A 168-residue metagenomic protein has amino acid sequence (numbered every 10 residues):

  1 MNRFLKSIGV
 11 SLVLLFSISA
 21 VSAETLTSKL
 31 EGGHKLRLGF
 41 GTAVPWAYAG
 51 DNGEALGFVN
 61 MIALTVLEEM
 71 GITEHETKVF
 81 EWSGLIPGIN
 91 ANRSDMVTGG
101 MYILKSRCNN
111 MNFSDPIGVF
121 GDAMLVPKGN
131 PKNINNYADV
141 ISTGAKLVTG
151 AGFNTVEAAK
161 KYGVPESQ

Functional and structural regions predicted by a protein language model:
M1-G9: Bacterial N-terminal signal peptides that target proteins for export
G9-S17: Bacterial N-terminal signal peptides
S17, G32, G71, R107 (+2 more regions): Short, structurally constrained coil/turn elements that cap an alpha-helix or connect an alpha-helix to the following
S19-A23: Bacterial Sec-dependent signal peptides at the C-terminal "C-region" and cleavage site
E24-G100: Extracytoplasmic small-molecule ligand-binding "clamshell" domains of the periplasmic binding protein/Venus flytrap
R37, T42-V44, G53-E69, A123-Q168: Bilobed "Venus flytrap"/periplasmic-binding protein-like clamshell domains and structurally analogous long
W46-Y48, R107, E157: Glycine/Thr-rich phosphate-binding loops of Rossmann-like dinucleotide-binding domains
L64, T77-V140: Acidic, polar ligand-binding/catalytic clefts
